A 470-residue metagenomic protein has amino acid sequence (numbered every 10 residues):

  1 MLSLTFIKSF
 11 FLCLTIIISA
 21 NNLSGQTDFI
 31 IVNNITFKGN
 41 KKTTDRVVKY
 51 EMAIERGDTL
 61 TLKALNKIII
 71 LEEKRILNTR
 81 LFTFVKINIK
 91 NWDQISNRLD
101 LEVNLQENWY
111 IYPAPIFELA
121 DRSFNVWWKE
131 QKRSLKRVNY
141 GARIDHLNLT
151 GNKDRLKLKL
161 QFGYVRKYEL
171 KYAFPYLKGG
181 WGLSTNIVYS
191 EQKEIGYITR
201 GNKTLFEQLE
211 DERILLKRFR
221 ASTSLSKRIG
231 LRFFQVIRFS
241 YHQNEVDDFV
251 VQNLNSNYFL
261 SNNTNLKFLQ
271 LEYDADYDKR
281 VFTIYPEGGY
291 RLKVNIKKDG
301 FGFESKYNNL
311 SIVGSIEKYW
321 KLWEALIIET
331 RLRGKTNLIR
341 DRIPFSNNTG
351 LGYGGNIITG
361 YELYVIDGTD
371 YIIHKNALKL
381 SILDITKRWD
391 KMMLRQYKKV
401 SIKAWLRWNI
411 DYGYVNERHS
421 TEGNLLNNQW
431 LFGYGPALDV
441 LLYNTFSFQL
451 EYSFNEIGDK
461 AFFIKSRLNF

Functional and structural regions predicted by a protein language model:
M1-I31, F470: Bacterial Sec-dependent N-terminal signal peptides
Q26-F124, R143, K157-Y176, L310-S315 (+3 more regions): Periplasmic polypeptide-binding modules associated with outer-membrane biogenesis and secretion
D45-R46, T369, D384-D390, S401 (+3 more regions): Extended hydrophobic-aromatic, low-complexity segments
N104-E272, Y277-R280, G350-N356, L363-T369 (+2 more regions): Gram-negative/organellar outer-membrane beta-barrel architecture
S190-Q192, H242-N244, N295-F301, K335-I339 (+1 more regions): Short glycine-rich beta-strand segments
N255-F259, K267, F345-I357, Y414-G433: Solvent-exposed, glycine/polar-rich loop segments of beta-barrel outer-membrane systems
F268-K399: C-terminal outer-membrane beta-barrel translocator/porin domains of Gram-negative envelope proteins and their
A325, A377-I385, K391, Y397-G435: Outer-membrane beta-barrel transmembrane domain signature
